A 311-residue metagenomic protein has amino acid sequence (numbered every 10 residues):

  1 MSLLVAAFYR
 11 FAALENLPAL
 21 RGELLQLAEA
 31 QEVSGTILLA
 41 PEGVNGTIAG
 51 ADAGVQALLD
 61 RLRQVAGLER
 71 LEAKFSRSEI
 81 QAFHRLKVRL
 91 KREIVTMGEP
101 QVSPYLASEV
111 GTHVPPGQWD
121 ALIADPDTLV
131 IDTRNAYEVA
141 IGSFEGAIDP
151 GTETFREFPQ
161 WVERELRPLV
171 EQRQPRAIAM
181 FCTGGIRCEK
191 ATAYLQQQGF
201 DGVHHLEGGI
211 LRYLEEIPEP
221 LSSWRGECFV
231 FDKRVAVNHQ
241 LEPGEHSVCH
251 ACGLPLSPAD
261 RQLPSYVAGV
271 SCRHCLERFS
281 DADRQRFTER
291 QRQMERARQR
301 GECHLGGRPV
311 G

Functional and structural regions predicted by a protein language model:
S2-G111, T128, R134-I178, I186-G311: Rhodanese-like catalytic fold shared by cysteine-dependent sulfurtransferases and DSP/PTP-type phosphatases
V114-Q118: N-terminal domain-start motif of subtilase-like serine proteases
D120-D125: A short acidic-Thr-Gly-centered motif at the start of a beta-strand
